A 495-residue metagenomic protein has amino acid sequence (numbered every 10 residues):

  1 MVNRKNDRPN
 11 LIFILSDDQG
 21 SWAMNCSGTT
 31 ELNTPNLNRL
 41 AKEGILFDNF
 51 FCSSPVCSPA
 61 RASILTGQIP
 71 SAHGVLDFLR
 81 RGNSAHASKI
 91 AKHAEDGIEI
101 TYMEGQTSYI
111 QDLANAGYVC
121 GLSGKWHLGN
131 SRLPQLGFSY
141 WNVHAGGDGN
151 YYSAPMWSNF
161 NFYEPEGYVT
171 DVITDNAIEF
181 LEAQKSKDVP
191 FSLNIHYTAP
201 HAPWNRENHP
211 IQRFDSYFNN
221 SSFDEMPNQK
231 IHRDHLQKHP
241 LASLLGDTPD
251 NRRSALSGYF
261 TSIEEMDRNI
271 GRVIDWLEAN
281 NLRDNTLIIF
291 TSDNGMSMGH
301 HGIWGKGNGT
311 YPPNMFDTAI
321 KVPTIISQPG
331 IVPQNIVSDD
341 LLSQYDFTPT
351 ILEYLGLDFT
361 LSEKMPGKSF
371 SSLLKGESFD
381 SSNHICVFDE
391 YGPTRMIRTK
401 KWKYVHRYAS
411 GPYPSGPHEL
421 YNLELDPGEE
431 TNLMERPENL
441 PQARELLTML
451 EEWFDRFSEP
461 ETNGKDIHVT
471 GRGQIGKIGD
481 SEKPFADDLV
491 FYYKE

Functional and structural regions predicted by a protein language model:
V2-P9, S16-L32, A145-V172, I178-L342 (+8 more regions): Active-site-proximal cap/lid insertion segments
R8-I12, E43-D48, A116-C120, S139 (+3 more regions): Loop/turn elements at helix/coil->beta-strand transitions in domains of secreted/extracellular proteins
F13-S16, G20-S108, D112-G121, Y140 (+2 more regions): Active-site segment of extracytoplasmic enzymes that catalyze sulfate/phosphate-ester chemistry
C26-T30, I45-Q68, L76-G82, L122-L133 (+7 more regions): Short, solvent-exposed turn/loop segments enriched in Gly/Ser/Thr/Pro and often Arg
P59, P70, L136, H144 (+6 more regions): Short, solvent-exposed loop/turn segments at the edges of secondary structure
G117-N130, L355-S362: Short, well-structured beta-strand/strand-turn elements
Q344, T348: Zinc-coordinating Cys/His ligand positions in small cysteine/histidine-rich zinc-finger domains
K400-P412, P417-H418: Low-complexity, glycine/alanine/valine/leucine- and proline-rich hydrophobic stretches
